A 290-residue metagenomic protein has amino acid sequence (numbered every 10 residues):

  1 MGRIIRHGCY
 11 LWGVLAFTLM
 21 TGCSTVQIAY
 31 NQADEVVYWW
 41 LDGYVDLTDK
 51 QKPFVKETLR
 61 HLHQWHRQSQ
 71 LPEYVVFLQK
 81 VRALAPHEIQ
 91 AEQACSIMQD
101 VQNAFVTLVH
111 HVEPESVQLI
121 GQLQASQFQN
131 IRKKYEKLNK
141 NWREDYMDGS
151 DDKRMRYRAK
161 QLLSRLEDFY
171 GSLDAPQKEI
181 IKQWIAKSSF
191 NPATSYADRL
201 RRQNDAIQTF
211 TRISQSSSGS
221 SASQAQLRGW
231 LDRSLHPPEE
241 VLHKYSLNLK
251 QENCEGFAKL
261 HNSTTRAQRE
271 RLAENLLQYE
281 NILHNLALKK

Functional and structural regions predicted by a protein language model:
M1-W12: Bacterial N-terminal signal peptides that target proteins for export
L19-G22: C-terminal motif of bacterial Sec signal peptides marking the signal peptidase cleavage site
S24-Q27: Bacterial signal peptide processing site
A29-L71: Start-of-domain marker
Y38-W39, Y196-K290: A cross-kingdom marker for long, charged
L41, V55, V109-L123, I131 (+5 more regions): Short, structured motif recognition centered on aromatic/hydrophobic residues
S69-T107: Mid-chain, structured segments of secreted extracytoplasmic proteins
V117-E239: Extended amphipathic alpha-helical interaction segments
